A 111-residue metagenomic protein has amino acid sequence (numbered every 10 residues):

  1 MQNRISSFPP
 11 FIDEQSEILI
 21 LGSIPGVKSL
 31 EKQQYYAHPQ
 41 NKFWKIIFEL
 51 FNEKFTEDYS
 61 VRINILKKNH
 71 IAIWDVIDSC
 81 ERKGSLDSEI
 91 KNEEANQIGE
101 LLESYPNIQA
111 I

Functional and structural regions predicted by a protein language model:
Q2-A110: A polyanion-binding, active-site-adjacent surface
